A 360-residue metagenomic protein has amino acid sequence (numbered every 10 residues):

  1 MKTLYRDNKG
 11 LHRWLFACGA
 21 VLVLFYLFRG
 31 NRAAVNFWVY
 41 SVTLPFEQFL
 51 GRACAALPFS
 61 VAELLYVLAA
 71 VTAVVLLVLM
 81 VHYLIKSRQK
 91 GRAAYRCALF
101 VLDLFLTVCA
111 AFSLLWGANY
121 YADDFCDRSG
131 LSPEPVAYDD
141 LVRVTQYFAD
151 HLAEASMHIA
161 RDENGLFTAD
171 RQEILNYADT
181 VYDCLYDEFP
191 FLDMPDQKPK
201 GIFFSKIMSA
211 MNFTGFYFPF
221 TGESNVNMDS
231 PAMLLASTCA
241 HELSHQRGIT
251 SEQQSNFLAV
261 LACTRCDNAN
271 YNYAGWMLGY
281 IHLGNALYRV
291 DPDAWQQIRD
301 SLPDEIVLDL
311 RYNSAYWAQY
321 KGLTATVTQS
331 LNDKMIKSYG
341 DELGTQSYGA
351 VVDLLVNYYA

Functional and structural regions predicted by a protein language model:
Y5-G19, R96-V101: Alpha-helical transmembrane segments and their helix-start/interface "positive-inside/aromatic belt" motifs in integral
A20-Y83: Membrane-embedded alpha-helical segments of integral membrane proteins
P58, L235-N256, V260-L261: Active-site recognition of the HExxH zinc-binding catalytic motif
V74-V78, R92-C126: Transmembrane alpha-helices and immediately adjacent membrane-cytoplasm interface residues in multi-pass integral
G117-D187: Membrane-interface segments at or immediately adjacent to transmembrane helices that form the boundary between
D139-R143, F148, T250-A294: Post-HExxH zinc-binding segment in Zn-dependent metallohydrolases
A160-M228, A232: Auxiliary, metal-adjacent structural segments of Zn-dependent hydrolase domains
E305-A360: Pan-zinc metallopeptidase signature
